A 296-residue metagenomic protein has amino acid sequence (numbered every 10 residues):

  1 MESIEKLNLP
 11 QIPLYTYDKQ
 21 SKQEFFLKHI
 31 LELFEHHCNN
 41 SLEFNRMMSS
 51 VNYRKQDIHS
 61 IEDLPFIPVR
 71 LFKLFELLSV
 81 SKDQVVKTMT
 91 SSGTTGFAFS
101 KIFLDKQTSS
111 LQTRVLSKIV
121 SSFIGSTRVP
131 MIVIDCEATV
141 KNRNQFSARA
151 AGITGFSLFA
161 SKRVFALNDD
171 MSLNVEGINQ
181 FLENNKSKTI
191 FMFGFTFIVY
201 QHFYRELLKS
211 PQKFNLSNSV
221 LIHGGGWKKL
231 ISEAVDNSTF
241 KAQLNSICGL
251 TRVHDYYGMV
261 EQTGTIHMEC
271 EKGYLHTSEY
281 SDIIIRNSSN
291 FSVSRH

Functional and structural regions predicted by a protein language model:
M1-Y17, S21-H36, N40-L42, N144 (+1 more regions): Active-site glycine/GP-rich loop and adjacent strand/helix microenvironment that borders small-molecule binding pockets
Q20, E24, N39-T90, A98-D105 (+4 more regions): Active-site diphosphate/adenylate-binding microenvironment
T88-A98, T196, M259-Q262: Ser/Thr-glycine-rich phosphate-binding loops at phosphate-binding pockets of nucleotides, nucleotide cofactors
T90-G93, I134-E137, F197, L221-G226: Short loop/turn segments at strand-loop or loop-helix junctions that form parts of catalytic or ligand-binding pockets
G96-L104, V129-T139, S161-A166, V293-S294: Short acidic, glycine/Ser/Thr-rich loop/turn "cap" segments at secondary-structure junctions
K101-S110, F146-R149, L207: "Short basic amphipathic alpha-helical interaction patches in structured regions
Q107-V115, S126-V129, K141-R143, L173 (+3 more regions): Residues forming well-ordered secondary-structure scaffolds
S121-T154: Conserved AMP-binding loop of ANL adenylate-forming enzymes
